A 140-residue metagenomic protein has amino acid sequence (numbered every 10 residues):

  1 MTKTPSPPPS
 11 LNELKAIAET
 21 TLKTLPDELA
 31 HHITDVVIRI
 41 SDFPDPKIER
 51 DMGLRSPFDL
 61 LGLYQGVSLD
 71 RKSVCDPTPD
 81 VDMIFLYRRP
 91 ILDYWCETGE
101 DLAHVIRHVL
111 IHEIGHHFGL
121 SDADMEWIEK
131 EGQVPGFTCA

Functional and structural regions predicted by a protein language model:
M1-V105, H117, S121-E126, G132-A140: Active-site rim/adjacent substrate-binding subdomains
V109, E113-H117: Catalytic glutamate of the conserved HExxH
